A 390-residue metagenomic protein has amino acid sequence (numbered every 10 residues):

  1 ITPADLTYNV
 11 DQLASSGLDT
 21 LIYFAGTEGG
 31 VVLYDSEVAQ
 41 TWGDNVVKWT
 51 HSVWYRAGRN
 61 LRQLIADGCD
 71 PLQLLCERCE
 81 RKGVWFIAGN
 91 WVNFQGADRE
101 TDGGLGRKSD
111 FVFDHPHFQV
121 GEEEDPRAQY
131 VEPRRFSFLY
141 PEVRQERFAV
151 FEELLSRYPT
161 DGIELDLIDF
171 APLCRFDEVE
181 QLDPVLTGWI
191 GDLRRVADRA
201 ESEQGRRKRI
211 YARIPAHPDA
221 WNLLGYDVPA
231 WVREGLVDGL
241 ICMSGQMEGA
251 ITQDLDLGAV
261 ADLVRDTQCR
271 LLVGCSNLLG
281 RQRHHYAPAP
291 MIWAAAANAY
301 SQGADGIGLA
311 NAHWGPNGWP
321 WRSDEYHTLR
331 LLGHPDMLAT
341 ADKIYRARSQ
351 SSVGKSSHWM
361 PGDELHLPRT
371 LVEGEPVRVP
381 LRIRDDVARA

Functional and structural regions predicted by a protein language model:
I1, N45-E77, R81, I87-E153 (+3 more regions): Active-site-adjacent "subsite" loops/lids of carbohydrate-active enzymes
T2-A4, G26-V32, I65, P215-L224 (+3 more regions): Acidic-and-aromatic substrate-binding clefts and catalytic sites of carbohydrate-active enzymes
D5-E37, T41, E153-G162, G235-L240 (+1 more regions): Catalytic domains of carbohydrate-active enzymes, especially glycoside hydrolases
L18-I65, P172-F176, G239-D254, G258: Aromatic-lined carbohydrate-binding/catalytic grooves of carbohydrate-active enzymes
L21-Y23, F86-A88, D161-L165, I210-A212 (+3 more regions): Hydrophobic faces of well-ordered beta-strands that scaffold small-molecule active sites in alpha/beta enzyme cores
E142-C269, M291: Active-site neighborhood of glycoside hydrolase catalytic domains
I251-G308: Catalytic-core region of carbohydrate-active enzymes that cleave or remodel glycosidic bonds
I344-A390: Beta-strand-rich recognition domains
